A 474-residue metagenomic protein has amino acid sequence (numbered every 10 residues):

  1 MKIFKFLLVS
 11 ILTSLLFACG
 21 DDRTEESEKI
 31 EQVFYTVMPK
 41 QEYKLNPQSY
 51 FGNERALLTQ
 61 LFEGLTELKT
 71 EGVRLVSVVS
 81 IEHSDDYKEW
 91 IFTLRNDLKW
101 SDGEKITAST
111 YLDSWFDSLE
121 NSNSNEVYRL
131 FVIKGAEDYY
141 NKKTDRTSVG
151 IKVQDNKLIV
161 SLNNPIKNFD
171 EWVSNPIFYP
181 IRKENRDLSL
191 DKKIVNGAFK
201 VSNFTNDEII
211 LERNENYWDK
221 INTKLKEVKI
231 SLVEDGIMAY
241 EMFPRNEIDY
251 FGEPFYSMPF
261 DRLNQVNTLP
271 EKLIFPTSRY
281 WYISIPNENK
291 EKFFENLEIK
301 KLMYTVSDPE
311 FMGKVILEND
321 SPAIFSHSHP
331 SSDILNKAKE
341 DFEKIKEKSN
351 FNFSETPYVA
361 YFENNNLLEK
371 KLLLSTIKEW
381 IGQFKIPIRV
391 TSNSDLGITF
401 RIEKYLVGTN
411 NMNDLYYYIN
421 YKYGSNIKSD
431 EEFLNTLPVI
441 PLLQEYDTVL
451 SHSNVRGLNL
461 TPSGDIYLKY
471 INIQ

Functional and structural regions predicted by a protein language model:
V37-D85, F116, I194: N-terminal lobe/hinge region of extracytoplasmic solute-binding protein
M38-A56, S77, E104, N168-Y179 (+4 more regions): A structural "hinge/loop" feature
S80-V127, F293: Aromatic- and charge-enriched surface segment that lines or borders ligand/interaction sites
V127-K183: Surface-exposed binding/hinge segments that line and control ligand-binding clefts or catalytic entry sites
S161-T223, E227, I237: Gly/Pro-rich hinge or "lid" segments in bacterial periplasmic/extracellular proteins
N185-D187, N216-D261: Ligand-site clamp/hinge motif
N206, I345-V407, D447: Ligand/substrate-recognition segments at binding pockets and active sites
L302-I334, L368-K378, L396-Q474: Detector for C-terminal structural segments
